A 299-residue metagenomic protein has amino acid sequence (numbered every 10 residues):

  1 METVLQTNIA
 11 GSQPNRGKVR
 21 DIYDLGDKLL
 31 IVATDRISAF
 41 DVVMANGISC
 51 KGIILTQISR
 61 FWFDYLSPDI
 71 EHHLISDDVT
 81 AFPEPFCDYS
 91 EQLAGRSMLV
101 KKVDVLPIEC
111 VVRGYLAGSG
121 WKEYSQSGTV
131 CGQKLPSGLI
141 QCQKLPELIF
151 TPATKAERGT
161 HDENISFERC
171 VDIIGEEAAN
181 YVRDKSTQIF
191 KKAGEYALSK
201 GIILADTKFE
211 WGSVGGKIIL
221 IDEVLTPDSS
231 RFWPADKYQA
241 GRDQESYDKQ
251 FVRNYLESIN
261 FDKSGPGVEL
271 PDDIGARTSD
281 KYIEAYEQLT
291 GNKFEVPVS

Functional and structural regions predicted by a protein language model:
M1-A156, K263-E269, D273-S299: Active-site loop/lid in soluble adenylation, ligation, and acyl-transfer enzymes
T34, L93, I219-P227: Catalytic cores of nucleic-acid ligases and guanylyltransferases
I53, Q57, E177, Y181-Q188 (+3 more regions): Generic recognition of stable, solvent-exposed alpha-helical segments in well-folded globular domains
V112, L204-V224: Conserved metal-phosphate-binding beta-hairpin within the catalytic cores of diverse ATP-dependent phosphoryl-transfer
C142-E176: A short mid-domain helix/strand-loop element embedded in enzyme catalytic domains that forms or borders the active-site
I174-A205: A long amphipathic alpha-helix within ATP-dependent nucleotide-binding catalytic cores
S199, S258, Q288-L289: Residues at alpha-helix termini
V224-A285: C-terminal helix-cap and adjacent tail motif
